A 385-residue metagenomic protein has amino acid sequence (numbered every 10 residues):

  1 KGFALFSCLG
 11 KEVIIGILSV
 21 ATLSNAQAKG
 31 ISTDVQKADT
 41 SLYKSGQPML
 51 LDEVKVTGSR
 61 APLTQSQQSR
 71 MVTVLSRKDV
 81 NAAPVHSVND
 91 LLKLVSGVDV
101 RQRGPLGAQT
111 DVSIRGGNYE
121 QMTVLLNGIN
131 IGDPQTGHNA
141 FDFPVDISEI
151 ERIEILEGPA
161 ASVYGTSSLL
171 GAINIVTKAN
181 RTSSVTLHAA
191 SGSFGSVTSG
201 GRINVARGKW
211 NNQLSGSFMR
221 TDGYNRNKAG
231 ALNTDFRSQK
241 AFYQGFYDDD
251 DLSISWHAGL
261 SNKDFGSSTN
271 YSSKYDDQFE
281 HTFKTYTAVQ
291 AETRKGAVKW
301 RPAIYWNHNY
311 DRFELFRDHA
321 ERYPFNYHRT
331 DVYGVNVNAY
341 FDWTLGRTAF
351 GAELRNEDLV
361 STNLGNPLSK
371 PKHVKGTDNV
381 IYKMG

Functional and structural regions predicted by a protein language model:
L50-N81, D111: N-terminal periplasmic "start-of-domain" segments of outer-membrane beta-barrel proteins
N89, K93-I129, D133, E151: Extracytoplasmic beta-strand/coil segments of soluble accessory domains associated with Gram-negative outer-membrane
L92, I153-E154, I173-I175, G245: Non-catalytic regulatory/gating segments with a bias toward low-complexity or hydrophobic composition
N130-E157: Short acidic/polar hinge/loop motifs at secondary-structure boundaries that mediate gating or recognition
A172, T177-V205, G216, A231-T234: Short strand-turn segments of transmembrane beta-barrel domains in outer membranes, especially the first one or two
S191-S193, R207-K209, F218-D222, D249-D251 (+5 more regions): Transmembrane beta-strands of outer-membrane beta-barrel pores
T221-S238, L252-W300, W306-D331, G376: Flexible loop and strand-edge segments within Gram-negative outer membrane beta-barrel domains
W306, Y323-G385: Outer-membrane beta-barrel transmembrane domain signature of Gram-negative proteins, especially the mid-to-C-terminal
